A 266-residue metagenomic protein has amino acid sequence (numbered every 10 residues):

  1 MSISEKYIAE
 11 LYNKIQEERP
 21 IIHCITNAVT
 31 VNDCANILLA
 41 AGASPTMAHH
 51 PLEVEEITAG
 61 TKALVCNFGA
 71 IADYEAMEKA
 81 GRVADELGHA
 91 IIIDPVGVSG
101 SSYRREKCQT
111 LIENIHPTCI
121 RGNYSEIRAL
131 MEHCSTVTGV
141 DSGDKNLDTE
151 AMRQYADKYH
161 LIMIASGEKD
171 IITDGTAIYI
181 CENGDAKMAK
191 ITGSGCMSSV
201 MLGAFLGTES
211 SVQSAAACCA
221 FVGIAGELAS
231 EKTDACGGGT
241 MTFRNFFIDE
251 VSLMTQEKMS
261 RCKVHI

Functional and structural regions predicted by a protein language model:
M1-S44: Glycine-rich phosphate/adenosyl-contacting loop at the front of the ribokinase-like
I3-K6, I224-I266: Charged C-terminal helix
I37, A41-L87, I93: Active-site cofactor/substrate anionic-group-binding motifs, chiefly glycine- and Lys/Arg-rich phosphate-binding loops
A76-G122: Glycine/small-residue-rich loop that forms an oxyanion/phosphate-binding "nest" at active or ligand-binding sites
R104-I178: Conserved phosphate/ATP/ADP-binding segment of small-molecule kinases
A129, K190-A220: Short, small-residue alpha-helix embedded
A151-A156, S211-G226, F247-I248: Short, well-structured alpha-helical segments that form the helix of a local strand-helix-strand
E182-T192: Short pre-catalytic strand/loop immediately N-terminal to key active-site residues, enriched for Gly-Thr
